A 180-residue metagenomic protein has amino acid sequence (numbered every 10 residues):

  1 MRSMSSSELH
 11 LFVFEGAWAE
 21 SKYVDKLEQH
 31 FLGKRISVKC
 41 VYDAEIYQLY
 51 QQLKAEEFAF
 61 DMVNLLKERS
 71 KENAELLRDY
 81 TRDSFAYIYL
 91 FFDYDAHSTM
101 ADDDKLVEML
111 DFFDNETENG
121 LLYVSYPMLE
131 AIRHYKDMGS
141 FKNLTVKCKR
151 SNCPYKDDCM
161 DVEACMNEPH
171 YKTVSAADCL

Functional and structural regions predicted by a protein language model:
R2-S7, K22-E56, R69-L180: C-terminal accessory helical subdomains adjacent to catalytic cores in phosphodiester- and nucleotide-handling enzymes
F12-K22: Catalytic nucleophile-elbow at a beta strand-turn-alpha helix junction centered on a G-D-S/GDSL motif, marking
N64-K67: Helix-turn-helix repeat elements of alpha-solenoid scaffolds
